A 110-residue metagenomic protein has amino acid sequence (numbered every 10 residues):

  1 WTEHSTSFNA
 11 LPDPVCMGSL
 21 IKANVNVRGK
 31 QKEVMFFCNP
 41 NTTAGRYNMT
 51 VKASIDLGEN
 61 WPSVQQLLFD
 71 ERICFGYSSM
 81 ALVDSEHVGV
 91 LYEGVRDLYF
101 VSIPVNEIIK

Functional and structural regions predicted by a protein language model:
W1-K110: Asp-box/BNR beta-propeller blade signature and adjacent active/binding-site loops in extracellular glycan-interacting
